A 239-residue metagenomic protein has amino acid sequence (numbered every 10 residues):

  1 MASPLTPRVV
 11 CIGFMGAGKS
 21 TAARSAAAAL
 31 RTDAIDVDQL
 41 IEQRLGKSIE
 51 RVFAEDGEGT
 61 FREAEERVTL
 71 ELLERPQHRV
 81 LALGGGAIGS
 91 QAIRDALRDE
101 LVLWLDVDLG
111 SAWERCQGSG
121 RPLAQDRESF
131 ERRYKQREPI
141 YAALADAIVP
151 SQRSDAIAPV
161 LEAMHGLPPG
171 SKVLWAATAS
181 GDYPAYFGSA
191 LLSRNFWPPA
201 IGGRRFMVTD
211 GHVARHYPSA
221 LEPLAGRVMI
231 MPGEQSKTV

Functional and structural regions predicted by a protein language model:
A2-P4, A29, P139-T178: NTP-dependent small-molecule kinase module
C11: Hydrophobic anchor at the beta1->P-loop junction of P-loop NTPases
F14-A17: P-loop (Walker A) phosphate-binding loop of NTP-binding proteins
S20: Walker A/P-loop
D36-A96: ATP-dependent small-molecule kinase phosphotransfer cores that center on conserved nucleotide phosphate-binding segments
D99-I140: A glycine- and Lys/Arg-enriched "phosphate-lid" helix/loop adjacent to the NTP-binding pocket of small-molecule kinases
G170-V239: ATP/NTP phosphate-donor binding region
